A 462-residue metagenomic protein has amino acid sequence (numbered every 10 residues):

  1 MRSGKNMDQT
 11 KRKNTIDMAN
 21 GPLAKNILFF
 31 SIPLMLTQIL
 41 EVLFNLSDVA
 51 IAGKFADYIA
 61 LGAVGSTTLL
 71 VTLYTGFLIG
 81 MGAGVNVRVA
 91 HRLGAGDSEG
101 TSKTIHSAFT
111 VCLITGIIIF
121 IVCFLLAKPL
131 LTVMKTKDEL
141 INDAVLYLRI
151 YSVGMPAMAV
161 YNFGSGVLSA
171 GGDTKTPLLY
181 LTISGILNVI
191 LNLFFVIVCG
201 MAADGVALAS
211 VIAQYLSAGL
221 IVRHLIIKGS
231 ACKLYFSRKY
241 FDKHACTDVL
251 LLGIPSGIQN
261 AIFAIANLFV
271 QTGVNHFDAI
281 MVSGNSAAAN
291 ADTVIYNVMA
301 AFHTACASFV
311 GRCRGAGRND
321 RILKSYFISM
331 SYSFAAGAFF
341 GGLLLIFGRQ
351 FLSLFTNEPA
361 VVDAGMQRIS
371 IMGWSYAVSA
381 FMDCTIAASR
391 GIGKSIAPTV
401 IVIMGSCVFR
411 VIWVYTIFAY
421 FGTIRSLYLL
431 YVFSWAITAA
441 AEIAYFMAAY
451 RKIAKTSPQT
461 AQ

Functional and structural regions predicted by a protein language model:
M1-S31, V89-P156, V198-I254, V310-S375 (+1 more regions): Short alpha-helical transmembrane segments in multi-pass integral membrane proteins
M18-F55, L69-G84, R88, L113-F120 (+5 more regions): N-terminal transmembrane alpha-helices
F29-D48, I150, Y161, S184 (+4 more regions): Transmembrane helical elements of multi-pass membrane transporters/channels
L34, Q38, A50, V87 (+15 more regions): Transmembrane alpha-helix boundary and packing residues in multipass membrane permease domains and related
L43-G62, L131-D138, F194-M201, A261-V294 (+3 more regions): Helix-terminus/linker motif at the lipid-water interface of multi-pass membrane proteins
V49, Y58-L61, S98, A127 (+6 more regions): Membrane-helix interface/capping residues of multi-pass secondary transporters
L61-I121, M158-P177, Q271, G284-G348 (+1 more regions): Small-residue-rich hydrophobic transmembrane alpha-helices
G82, Y151-S169, P177-N188, V206-I221 (+4 more regions): Short runs within selected transmembrane alpha-helices of multi-pass transporters and secretion channels
